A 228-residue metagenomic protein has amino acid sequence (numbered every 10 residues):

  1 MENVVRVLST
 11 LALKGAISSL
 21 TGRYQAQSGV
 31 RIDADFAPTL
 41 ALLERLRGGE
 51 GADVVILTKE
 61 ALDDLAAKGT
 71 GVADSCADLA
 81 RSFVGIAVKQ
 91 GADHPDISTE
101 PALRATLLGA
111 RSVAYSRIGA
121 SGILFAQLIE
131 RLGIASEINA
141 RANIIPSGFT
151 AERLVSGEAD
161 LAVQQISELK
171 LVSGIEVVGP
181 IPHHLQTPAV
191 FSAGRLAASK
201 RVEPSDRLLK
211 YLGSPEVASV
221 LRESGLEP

Functional and structural regions predicted by a protein language model:
M1-D35, L40, E44-E50, K59-K68 (+3 more regions): Exported/periplasmic ABC-transporter solute-binding proteins
D53-V54: Phosphopantetheine-dependent thiolation modules in NRPS/PKS and related acyl-activating systems
